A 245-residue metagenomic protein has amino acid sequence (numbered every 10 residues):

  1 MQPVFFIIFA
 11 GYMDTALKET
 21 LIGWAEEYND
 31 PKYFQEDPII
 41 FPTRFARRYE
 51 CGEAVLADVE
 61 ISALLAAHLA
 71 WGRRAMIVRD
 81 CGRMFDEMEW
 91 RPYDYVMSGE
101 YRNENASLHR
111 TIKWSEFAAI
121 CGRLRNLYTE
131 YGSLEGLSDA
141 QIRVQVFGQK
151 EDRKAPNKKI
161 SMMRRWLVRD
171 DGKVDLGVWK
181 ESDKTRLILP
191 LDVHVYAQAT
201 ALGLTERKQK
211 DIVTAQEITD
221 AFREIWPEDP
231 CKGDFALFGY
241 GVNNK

Functional and structural regions predicted by a protein language model:
F5-K245: HhH-family (HhH-GPD) DNA N-glycosylase catalytic core used in base-excision repair
